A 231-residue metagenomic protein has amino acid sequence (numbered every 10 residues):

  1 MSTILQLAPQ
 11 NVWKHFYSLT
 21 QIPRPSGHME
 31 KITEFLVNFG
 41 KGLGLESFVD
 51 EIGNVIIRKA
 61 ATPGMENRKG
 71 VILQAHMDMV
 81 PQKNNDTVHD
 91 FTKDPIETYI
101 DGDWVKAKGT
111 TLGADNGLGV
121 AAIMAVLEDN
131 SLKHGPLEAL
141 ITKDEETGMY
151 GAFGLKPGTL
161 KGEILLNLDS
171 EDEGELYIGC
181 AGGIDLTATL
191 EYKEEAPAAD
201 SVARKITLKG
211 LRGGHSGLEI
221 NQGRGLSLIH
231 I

Functional and structural regions predicted by a protein language model:
T3, Y17-P25, K41-E46, E128-G135 (+4 more regions): Generic secondary-structure signature for well-ordered alpha-helical cores
T3-D103: Acidic/His- and Gly-rich active-site-bordering loop/insert found across diverse amide/peptide-bond hydrolases
Q21, I72, K106, N167 (+1 more regions): Conserved beta-strand segments that form the floor/walls of ligand-binding pockets within enzyme and binding domains
I22, S26, K106-D115, E175-L176 (+1 more regions): Flexible, glycine/proline-enriched loop segments at strand-loop-helix junctions that form or flank small-ligand binding
K59, A75, I100, G109 (+2 more regions): Pocket-edge structural micro-motifs
M65-T147, A152-E163: Active-site metal-coordination/substrate-binding segment of hydrolases, especially metallo-dependent peptidases
L137-G214, L218-G223: Fold-level recognition of mixed alpha/beta catalytic cores in primary-metabolism enzymes, strongest
I229-I231: Conserved small/polar residues in nucleotide/adenosyl-binding loops
